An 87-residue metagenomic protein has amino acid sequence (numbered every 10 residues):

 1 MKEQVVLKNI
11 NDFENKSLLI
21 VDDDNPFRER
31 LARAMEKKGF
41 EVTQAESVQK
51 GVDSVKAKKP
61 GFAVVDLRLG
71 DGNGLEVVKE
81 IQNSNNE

Functional and structural regions predicted by a protein language model:
M1-L19: Non-catalytic signal-transmission and effector/linker regions of two-component phosphorelay proteins
N15, K59-G61, N85-E87: His-Asp phosphorelay/catalytic-motif detector in bacterial-type signaling
D22: Conserved acidic carboxylate
N25-T43: Two-component/phosphorelay signaling modules centered on CheY-like receiver
Q44-F62: Acidic, metal-coordinating helix/loop segments flanking the phosphotransfer/catalytic sites of two-component signaling
S47, N73-E76: Acidic catalytic/metal-coordinating carboxylates
D53, L75-E87: Short amphipathic alpha-helix used as the core "switch/output" element in two-component signaling
D66: Active-site residues of response regulator receiver
